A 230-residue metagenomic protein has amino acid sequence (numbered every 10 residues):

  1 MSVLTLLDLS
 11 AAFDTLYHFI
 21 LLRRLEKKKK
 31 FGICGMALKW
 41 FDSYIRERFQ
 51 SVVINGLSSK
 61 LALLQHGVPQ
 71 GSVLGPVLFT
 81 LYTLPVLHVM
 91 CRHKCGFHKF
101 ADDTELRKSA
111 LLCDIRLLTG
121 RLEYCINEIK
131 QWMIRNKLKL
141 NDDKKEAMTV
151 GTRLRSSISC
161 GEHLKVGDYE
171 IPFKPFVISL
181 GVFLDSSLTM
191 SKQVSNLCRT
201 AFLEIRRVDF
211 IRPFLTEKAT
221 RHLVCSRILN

Functional and structural regions predicted by a protein language model:
M1-P69, K108: Conserved pre-catalytic core of RNA-dependent polymerases
S2-L6, V52-L78, R107-C113, L164 (+3 more regions): Short, conserved non-catalytic motifs in the polymerase core
D8, L25, F41, V52 (+10 more regions): Mobile genetic element proteins and their domesticated derivatives, centered on retroelements and DNA transposons
L9-F31, T104-K130, I134, T189: Catalytic palm subdomain of template-directed nucleic-acid polymerases, centered on the conserved carboxylate motif
S10-F13, L64-R92, K192, T220-R221: Conserved pre-motif C helix in the palm subdomain of viral-like polymerases
S58, P76-R107, L111, I228: Active-site palm subdomain of RNA-directed nucleic acid polymerases
Y124, L138-P175: Short, conserved micro-motifs composed of acidic
D168-N230: Basic, alpha-helical interaction scaffolds
